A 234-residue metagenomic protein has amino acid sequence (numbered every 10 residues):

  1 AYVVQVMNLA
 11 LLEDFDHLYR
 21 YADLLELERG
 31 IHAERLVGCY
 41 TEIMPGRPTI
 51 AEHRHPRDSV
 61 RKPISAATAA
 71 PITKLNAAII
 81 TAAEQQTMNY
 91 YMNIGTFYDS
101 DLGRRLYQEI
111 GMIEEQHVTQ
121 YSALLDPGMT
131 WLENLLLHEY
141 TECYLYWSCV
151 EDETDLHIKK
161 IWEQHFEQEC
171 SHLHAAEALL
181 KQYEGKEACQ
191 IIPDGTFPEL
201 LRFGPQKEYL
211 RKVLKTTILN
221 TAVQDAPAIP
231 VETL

Functional and structural regions predicted by a protein language model:
A1-L234: Non-heme di-metal
